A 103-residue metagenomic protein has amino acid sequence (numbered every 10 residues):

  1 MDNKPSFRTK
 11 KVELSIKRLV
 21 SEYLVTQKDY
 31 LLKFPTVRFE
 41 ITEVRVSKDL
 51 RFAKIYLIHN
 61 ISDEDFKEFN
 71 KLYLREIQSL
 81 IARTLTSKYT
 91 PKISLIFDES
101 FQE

Functional and structural regions predicted by a protein language model:
M1-E103: Charge-rich, low-complexity N-terminal segments
